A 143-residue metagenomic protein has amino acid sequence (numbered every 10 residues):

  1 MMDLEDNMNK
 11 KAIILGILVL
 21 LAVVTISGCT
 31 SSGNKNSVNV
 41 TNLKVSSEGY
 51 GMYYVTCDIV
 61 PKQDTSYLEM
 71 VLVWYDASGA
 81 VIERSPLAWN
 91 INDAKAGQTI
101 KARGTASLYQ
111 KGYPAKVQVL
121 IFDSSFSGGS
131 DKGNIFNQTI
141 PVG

Functional and structural regions predicted by a protein language model:
M1-K35: Secretory targeting signatures
V23, K62-D64, K111: Alpha-helix termination/capping residues and helix-transition junctions
C29-M52, F126-G143: Transition segment at domain starts
N34-D76, A80: Short, surface-exposed binding/anchoring microloops in extracellular/periplasmic proteins
M52-T56, T99-R103, I135: Intrinsic-disorder/low-complexity, polar/charged segments enriched in Ser/Thr/Lys/Arg/Asp/Glu/Gln
V81-S127: Short, solvent-exposed, Trp/other aromatic-anchored flexible loops in extracytoplasmic proteins
